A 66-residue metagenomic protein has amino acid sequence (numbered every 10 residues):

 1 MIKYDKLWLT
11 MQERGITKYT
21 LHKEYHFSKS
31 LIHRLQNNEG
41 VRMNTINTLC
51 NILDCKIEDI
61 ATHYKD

Functional and structural regions predicted by a protein language model:
M1-Y19: A short, Lys/Arg-rich alpha-helix, primarily the initiator
W8, Y19, H33, N47 (+1 more regions): Residues within the helices of the helix-turn-helix
M11, H22, C50: The alpha-helix within a helix-turn-helix
G15-H33: Short alpha-helical DNA-recognition segment
Y25, Q36, A61-Y64: DNA major-groove recognition helix of helix-turn-helix
N38-N51: Short, basic-rich loop-to-helix N-cap that marks the start of a DNA-contacting helix
D54-D66: Short C-terminal boundary/hinge segments that cap the last helix of small helical domains
